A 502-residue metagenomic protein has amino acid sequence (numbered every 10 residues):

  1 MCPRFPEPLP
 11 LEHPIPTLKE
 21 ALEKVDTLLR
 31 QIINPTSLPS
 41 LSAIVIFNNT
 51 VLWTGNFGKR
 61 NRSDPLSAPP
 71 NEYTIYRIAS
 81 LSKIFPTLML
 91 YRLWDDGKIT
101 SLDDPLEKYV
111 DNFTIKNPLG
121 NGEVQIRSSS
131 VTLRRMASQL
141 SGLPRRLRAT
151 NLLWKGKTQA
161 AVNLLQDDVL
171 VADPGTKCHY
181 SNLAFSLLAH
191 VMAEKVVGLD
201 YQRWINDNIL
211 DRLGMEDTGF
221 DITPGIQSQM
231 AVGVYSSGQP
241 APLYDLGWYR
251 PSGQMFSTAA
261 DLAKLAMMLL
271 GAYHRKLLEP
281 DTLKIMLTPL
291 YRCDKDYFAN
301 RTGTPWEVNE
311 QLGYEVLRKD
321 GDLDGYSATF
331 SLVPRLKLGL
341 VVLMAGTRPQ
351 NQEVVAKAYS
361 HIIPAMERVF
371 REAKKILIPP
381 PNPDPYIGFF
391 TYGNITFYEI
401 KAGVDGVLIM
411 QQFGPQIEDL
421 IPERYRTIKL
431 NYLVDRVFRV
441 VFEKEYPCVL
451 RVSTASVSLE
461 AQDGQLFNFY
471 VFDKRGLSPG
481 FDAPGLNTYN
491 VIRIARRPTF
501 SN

Functional and structural regions predicted by a protein language model:
C2-P14: Acidic/histidine-rich, surface-exposed loop or edge segments in extracytoplasmic proteins
I15-Y76, D95-L102, T114-E123, T158-V169: Short, conserved catalytic-motif segment at the N-terminal edge
E23-L29, A43, N49, R77-L106 (+3 more regions): Active-site SXXK
T50, G55, N61, N117-F330: Short, surface-exposed loop or secondary-structure junction motifs that flank catalytic or metal-binding residues
F57-K59, D322, M344-A345, G414: Residue-level structural signal for beta-strand termini and adjacent loop
K59-P65, T347-P349, N487: A short acidic/small-residue loop/turn micro-motif
T329-G346: Short, well-ordered beta-strand elements
E353-N502: Peripheral terminal and inter-domain segments
